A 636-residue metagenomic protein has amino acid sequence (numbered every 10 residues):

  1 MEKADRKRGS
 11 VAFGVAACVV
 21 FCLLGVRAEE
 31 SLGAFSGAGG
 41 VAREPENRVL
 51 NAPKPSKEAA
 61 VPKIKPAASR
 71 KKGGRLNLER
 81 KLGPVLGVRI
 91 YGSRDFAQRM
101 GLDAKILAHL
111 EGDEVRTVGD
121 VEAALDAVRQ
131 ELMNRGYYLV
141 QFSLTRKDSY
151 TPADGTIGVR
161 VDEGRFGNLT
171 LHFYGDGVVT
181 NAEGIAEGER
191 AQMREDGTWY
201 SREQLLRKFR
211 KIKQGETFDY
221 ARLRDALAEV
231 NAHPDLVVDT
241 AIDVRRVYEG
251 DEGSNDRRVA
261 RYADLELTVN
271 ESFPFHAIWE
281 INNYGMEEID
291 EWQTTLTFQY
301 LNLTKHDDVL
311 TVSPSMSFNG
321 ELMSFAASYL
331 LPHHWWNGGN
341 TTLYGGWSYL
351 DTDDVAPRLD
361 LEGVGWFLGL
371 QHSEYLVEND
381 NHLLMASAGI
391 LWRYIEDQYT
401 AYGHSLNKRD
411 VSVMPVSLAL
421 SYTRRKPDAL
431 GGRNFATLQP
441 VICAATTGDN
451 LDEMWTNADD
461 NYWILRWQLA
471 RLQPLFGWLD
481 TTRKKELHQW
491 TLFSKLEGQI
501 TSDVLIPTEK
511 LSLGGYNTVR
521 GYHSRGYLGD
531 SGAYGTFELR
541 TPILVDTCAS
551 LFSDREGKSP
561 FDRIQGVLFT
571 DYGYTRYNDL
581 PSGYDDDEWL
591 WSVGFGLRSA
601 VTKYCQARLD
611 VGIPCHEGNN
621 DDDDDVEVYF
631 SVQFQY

Functional and structural regions predicted by a protein language model:
E30-G285, T297, S313-S324, T482-Q489 (+1 more regions): Periplasmic polypeptide-binding modules associated with outer-membrane biogenesis and secretion
Q141, T170, D239, E266 (+13 more regions): Residue-level detector of the transmembrane beta-barrel scaffold of outer-membrane proteins
V238, F275-A277, T304-L310, H334-T342 (+5 more regions): Repeated loop/turn-to-beta-strand initiation elements of outer-membrane beta-barrel proteins
I242-D243, F275-G285, L296, D307-F318 (+5 more regions): Transmembrane beta-strand segments that form the barrel wall of outer-membrane beta-barrel proteins
H276, G339-L505: Transmembrane beta-strand segments of outer-membrane beta-barrel domains in Gram-negative and organellar OMPs
I281-G285, N302, P314-F318, G345-D351 (+11 more regions): Transmembrane beta-strands of outer-membrane beta-barrel pores
T294-T304, M323-G345, V364-Y375, V416-R424 (+3 more regions): Feature captures outer-membrane beta-barrel proteins of Gram-negative bacteria and organelles
E453-Y636: C-terminal transmembrane beta-barrel domains of outer membrane proteins
